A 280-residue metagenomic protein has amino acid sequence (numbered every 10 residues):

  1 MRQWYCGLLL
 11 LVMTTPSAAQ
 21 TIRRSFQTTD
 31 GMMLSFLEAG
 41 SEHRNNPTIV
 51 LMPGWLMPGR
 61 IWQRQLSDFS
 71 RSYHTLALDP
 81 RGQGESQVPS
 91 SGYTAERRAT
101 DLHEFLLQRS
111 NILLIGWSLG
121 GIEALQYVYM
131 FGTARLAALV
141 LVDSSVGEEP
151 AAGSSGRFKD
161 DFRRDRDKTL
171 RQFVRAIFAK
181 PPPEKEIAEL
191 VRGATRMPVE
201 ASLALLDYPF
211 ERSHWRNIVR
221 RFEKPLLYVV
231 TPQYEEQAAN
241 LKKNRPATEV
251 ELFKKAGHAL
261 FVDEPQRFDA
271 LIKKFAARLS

Functional and structural regions predicted by a protein language model:
A19-M33: N-terminal cap/lid segment of alpha/beta-hydrolase-fold proteins
T29, L37, S67, A77-I115 (+2 more regions): Active-site loop/oxyanion-hole signature of alpha/beta-hydrolase fold enzymes
M32-Q87: Conserved HGGG/HGGXW glycine-rich cap/lid loop of the alpha/beta-hydrolase fold
P53-W55, G116-G121: Conserved alpha/beta-hydrolase "nucleophile elbow" surrounding the catalytic nucleophile
L125-R166: Flexible "cap/lid" loop of the alpha/beta hydrolase fold
E149-G153, R164-R221: Conserved alpha/beta-hydrolase catalytic His-Asp/Glu region
V199-L252: Conserved serine/cysteine hydrolase catalytic core
A256-D269: Catalytic histidine-centered segment of alpha/beta-hydrolase-like enzymes
